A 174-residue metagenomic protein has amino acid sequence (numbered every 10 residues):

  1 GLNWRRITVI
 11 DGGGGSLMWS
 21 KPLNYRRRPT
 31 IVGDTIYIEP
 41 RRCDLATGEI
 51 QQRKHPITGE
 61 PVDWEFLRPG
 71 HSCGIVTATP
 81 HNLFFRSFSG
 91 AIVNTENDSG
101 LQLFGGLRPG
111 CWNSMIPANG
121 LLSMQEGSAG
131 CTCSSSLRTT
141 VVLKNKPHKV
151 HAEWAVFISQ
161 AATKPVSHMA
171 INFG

Functional and structural regions predicted by a protein language model:
G1-T8, S20-R42, F66-G90, R108 (+1 more regions): Repeat-blade elements of multi-bladed beta-propeller folds
R6-Y25, T47-S72, N94-G106, C111 (+1 more regions): Aromatic (tryptophan-biased) beta-strands that constitute blades/sheets of beta-rich domains
P40-R42, E126-A129, S134-V141, H168-G174: Internal hydrophobic scaffold segments of catalytic domains
N82, G90-I92, T140-K144, H168-A170: Ordered hydrophobic segments in well-structured contexts
W154-G174: Low-complexity, Gly/Ser/Thr/Pro- and Asn/Asp-enriched, turn/coil-prone segments that serve as flexible N-terminal
